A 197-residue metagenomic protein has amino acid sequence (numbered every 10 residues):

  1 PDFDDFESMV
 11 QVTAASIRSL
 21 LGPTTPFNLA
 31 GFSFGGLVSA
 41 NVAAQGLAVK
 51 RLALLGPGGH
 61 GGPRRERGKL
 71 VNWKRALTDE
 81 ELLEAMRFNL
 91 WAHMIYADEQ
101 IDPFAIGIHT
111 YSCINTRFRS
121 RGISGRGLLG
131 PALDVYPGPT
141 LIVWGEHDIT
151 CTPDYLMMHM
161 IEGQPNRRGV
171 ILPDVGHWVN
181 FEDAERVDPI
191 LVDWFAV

Functional and structural regions predicted by a protein language model:
P1-A30, Q45, P189: Active-site loop/oxyanion-hole signature of alpha/beta-hydrolase fold enzymes
P1-D2, R64-E66, P153-D154: Conserved catalytic-core motifs of eukaryotic protein kinase domains, centered on the activation segment
G31, G35-G36: Catalytic nucleophile loop
L37-A44, K50-E81: Flexible "cap/lid" loop of the alpha/beta hydrolase fold
R65, E80-G138: Conserved alpha/beta-hydrolase catalytic His-Asp/Glu region
L141-V175: Conserved loop-alpha-helix segment in the C-terminal half of the alpha/beta-hydrolase fold that carries the catalytic
P165-V197: Catalytic active-site module of serine/aspartate enzymes centered on a nucleophile-bearing elbow/loop
